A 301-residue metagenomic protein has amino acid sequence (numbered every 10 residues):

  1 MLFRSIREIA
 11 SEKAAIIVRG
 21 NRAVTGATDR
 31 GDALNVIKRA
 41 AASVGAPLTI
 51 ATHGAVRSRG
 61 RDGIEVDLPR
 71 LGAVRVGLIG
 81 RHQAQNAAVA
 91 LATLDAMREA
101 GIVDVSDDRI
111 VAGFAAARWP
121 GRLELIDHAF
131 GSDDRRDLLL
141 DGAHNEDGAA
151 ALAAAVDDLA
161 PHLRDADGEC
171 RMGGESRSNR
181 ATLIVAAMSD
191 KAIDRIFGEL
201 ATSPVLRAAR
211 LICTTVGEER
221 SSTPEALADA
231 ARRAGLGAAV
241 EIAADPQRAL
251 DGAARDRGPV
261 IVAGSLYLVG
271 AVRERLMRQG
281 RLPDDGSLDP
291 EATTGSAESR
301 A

Functional and structural regions predicted by a protein language model:
M1-A73, A87-D108: Acidic, Mg2+-coordinating active-site environments of NTP-dependent enzymes
E8, R70-R210: Nucleotide phosphate-binding/pyrophosphate-handling subdomain across enzymes that bind or process nucleotide phosphates
T25-T28, A40-R59, G77-R81, V105-A117 (+5 more regions): Beta-strand->loop->alpha-helix junctions that form or flank phosphate-binding loops in nucleotide-handling enzymes
G26-G45, T49, G60-I64, D133-L139 (+1 more regions): C-terminal helical cap/extension that packs against the catalytic core of soluble nucleotide-cofactor enzymes
V216-E218, P283-A301: Short, flexible loop segments at boundaries between secondary-structure elements
R248-M277: A glycine-rich beta-strand to alpha-helix segment that forms a phosphate/ribose-binding loop at ligand/cofactor sites
G280: Surface-exposed, charge/polar-rich loops and edge strands
